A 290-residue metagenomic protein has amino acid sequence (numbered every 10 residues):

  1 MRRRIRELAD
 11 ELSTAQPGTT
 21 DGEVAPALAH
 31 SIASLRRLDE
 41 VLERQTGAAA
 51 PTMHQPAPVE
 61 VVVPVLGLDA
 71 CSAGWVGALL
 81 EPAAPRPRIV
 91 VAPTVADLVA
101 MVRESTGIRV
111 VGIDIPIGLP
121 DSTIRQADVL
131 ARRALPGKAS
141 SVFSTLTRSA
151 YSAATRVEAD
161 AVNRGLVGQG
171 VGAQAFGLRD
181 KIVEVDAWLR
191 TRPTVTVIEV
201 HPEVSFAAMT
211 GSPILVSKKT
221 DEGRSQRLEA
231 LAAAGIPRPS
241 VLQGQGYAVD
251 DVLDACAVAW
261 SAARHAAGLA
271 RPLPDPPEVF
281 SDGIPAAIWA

Functional and structural regions predicted by a protein language model:
R2, R6, G22, P26-L66 (+1 more regions): RNase H-like (RuvC/DEDD) metal-dependent nuclease/polynucleotide-processing core
L8-A9, S13-A15: Mature extracytoplasmic or organellar-lumen-exposed domains after removal of signal/transit peptides
G18-T19: A taxonomically broad motif for mature regions of secreted/extracellular, amphipathic or lipid/surface-interacting
